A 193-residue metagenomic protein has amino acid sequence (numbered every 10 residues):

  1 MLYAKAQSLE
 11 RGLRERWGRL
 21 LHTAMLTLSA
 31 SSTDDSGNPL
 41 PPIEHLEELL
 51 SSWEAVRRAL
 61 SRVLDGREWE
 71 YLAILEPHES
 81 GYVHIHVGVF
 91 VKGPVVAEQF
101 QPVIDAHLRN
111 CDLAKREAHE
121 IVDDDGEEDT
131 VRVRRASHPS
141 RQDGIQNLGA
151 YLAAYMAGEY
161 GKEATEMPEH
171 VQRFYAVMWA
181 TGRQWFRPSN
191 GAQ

Functional and structural regions predicted by a protein language model:
M1-V83, K92-Q193: Right-hand nucleic-acid polymerase module
G88-F90: Short hydrophobic/aromatic beta-strand micro-patches that form the beta-sheet surface supporting nucleotide- or nucleic
